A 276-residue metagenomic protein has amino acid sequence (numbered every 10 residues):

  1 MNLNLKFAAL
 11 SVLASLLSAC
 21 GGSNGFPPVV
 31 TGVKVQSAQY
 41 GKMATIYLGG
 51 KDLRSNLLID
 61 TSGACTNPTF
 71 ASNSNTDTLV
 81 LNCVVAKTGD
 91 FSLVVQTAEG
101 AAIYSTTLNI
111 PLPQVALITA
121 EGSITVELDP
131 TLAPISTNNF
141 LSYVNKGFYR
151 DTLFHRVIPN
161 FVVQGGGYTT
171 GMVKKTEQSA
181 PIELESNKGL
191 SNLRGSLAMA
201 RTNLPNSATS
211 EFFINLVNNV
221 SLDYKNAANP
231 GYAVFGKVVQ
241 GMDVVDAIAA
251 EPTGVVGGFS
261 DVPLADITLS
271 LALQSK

Functional and structural regions predicted by a protein language model:
M1-S18: Sec-dependent bacterial lipoprotein signal peptides
C20-K276: Cyclophilin-like peptidyl-prolyl cis-trans isomerases
